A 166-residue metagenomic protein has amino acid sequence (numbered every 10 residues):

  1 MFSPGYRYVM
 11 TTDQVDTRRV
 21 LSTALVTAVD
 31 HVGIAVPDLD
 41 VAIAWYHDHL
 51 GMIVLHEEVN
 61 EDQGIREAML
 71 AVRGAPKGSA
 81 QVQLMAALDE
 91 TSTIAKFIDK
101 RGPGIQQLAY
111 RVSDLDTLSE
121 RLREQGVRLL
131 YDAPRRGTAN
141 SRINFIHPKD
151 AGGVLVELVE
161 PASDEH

Functional and structural regions predicted by a protein language model:
F2-L25, A68-M69, K77, Y110 (+1 more regions): Vicinal oxygen chelate
R18-A24, V29-D30, M52-L55, D62-G64 (+3 more regions): A cross-kingdom feature marking solvent-exposed beta-strand/loop segments within repeated, beta-rich binding/scaffold
H31, Q107, H147: Histidine-centered active-site/metal-ligand motif
A35, A71, A109-R111: Short hydrophobic/aromatic beta-strand micro-patches that form the beta-sheet surface supporting nucleotide- or nucleic
A42-H47, L70, L122: Conserved active-site tyrosine of GNAT-family acetyltransferases
I53-D99, A139-A162: Conserved short beta-strand elements that form part of the metal-binding/catalytic scaffold of enzyme active sites
